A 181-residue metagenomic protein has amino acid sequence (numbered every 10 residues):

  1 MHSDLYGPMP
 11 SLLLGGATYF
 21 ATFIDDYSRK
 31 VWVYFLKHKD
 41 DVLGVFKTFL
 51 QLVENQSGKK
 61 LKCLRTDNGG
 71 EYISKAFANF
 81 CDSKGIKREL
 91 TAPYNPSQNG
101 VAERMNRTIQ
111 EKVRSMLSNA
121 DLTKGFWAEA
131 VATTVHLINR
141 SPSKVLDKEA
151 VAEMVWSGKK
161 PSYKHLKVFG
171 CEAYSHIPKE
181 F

Functional and structural regions predicted by a protein language model:
M1-F181: Anionic group-binding determinants
